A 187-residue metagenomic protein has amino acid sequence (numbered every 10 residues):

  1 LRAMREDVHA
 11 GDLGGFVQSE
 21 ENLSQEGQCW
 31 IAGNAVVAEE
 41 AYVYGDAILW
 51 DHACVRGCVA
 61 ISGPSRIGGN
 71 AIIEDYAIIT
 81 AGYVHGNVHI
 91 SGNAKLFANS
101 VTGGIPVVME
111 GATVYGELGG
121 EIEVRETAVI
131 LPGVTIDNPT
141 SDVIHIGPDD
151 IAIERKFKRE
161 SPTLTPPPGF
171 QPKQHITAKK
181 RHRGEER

Functional and structural regions predicted by a protein language model:
L1-G57, G63: Extended, small-residue-rich solenoid/repeat segments and analogous flexible loops that form exposed scaffolds
D46-E186: Glycine-rich hexapeptide-repeat left-handed beta-helix
